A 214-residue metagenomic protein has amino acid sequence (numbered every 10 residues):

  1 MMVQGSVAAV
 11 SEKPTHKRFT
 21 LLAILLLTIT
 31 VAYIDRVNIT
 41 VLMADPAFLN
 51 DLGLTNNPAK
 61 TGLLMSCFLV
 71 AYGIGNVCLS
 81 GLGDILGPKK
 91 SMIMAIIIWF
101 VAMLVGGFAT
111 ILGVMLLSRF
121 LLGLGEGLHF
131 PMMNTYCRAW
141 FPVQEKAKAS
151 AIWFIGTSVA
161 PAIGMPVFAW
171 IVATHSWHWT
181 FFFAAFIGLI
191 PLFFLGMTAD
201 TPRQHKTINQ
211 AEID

Functional and structural regions predicted by a protein language model:
T20-L54: Extracytoplasmic
V37, L69-V77, G127, P161-A162: Residue-level signature of mid-helix packing/kink "hotspots" within the transmembrane helices of 12-pass Major
L42-G73: Extracellular/periplasmic helix-loop-helix junction of adjacent transmembrane segments in MFS-like secondary
I74-T110: Conserved MFS/SLC helix-loop-helix module at the cytosolic interface between two early adjacent transmembrane helices
I111-R119: Short hydrophobic/alpha-helical segments at membrane-entry points of transmembrane helices in Major Facilitator
S118-G156: Cytoplasmic helix-loop-helix junction between adjacent transmembrane helices in 12-TM secondary transporters
W153-G196: Helix-loop-helix hairpin linking two adjacent transmembrane segments in secondary transporters
A199-D214: Flexible cytoplasmic inter-helical loops of multi-pass small-molecule transporters
